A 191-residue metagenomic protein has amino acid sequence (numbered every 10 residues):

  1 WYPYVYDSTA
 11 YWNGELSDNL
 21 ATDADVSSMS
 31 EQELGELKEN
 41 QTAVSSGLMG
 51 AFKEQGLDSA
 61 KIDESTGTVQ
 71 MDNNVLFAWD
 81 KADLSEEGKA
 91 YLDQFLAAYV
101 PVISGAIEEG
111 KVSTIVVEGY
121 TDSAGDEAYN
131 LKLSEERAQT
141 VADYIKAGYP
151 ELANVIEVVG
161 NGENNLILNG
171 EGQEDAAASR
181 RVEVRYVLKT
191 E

Functional and structural regions predicted by a protein language model:
W1-T66: N-terminal targeting leaders that direct proteins to extracytoplasmic destinations
P3-D7, W12-N13, A78, V100 (+3 more regions): Compositionally biased, intrinsically disordered low-complexity regions enriched in proline and serine
D23, S30-K38, V75-K89, E127-L131: Second-shell loop/turn segments in exported
Q41-D63, F77, K81-E118, K146-G148 (+2 more regions): Periplasmic peptidoglycan-binding/anchoring modules of Gram-negative envelope and division proteins
K61-D63, V69, E109, E151 (+1 more regions): Extracellular/periplasmic catalytic domains that process cell-envelope and extracellular macromolecules
G67-T68, L166: A short acidic, often aromatic-flanked loop/helix-cap motif at beta-alpha or helix-coil junctions that lines enzyme
A82-K89, S113-E191: Periplasmic OmpA-like peptidoglycan-binding domain that tethers envelope proteins to the cell wall
